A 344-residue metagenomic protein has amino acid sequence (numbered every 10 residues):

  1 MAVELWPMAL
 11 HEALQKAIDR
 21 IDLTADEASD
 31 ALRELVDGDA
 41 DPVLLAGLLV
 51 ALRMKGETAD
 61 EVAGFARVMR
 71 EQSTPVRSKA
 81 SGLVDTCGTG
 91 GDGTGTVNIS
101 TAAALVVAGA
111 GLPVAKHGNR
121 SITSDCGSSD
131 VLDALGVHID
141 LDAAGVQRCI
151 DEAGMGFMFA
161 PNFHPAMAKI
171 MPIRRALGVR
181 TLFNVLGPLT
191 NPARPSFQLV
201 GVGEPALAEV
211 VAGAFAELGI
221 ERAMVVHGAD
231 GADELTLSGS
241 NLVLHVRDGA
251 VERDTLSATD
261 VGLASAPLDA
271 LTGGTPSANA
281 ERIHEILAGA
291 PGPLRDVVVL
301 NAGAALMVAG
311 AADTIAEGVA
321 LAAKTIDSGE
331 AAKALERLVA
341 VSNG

Functional and structural regions predicted by a protein language model:
L5-A9, Q15-A63, R70-S78, V297: N-terminal glycine-rich anion-binding loops that anchor highly charged ligand groups
L5-W6, E12-I18, L23, E71-T74 (+4 more regions): Glycine-rich anion-binding loops and their surrounding alpha/beta cores
I18, L49-R53, D85-G90, A305: Short glycine-rich or small-residue beta-strand-to-loop segments that form or flank ligand, phosphate, metal/Fe-S
G47, A102-V106, N301-A304: Short amphipathic alpha-helical face segments that pack within enzyme cores and frequently flank/anchor catalytic
G56-G118: Active-site cofactor/substrate anionic-group-binding motifs, chiefly glycine- and Lys/Arg-rich phosphate-binding loops
D92-A104, H117, T123-C126, M167 (+2 more regions): Short glycine/serine/threonine-rich phosphate/pyrophosphate-binding segments that cradle anionic phosphate groups
R120-V137: Active-site-proximal loop->helix
